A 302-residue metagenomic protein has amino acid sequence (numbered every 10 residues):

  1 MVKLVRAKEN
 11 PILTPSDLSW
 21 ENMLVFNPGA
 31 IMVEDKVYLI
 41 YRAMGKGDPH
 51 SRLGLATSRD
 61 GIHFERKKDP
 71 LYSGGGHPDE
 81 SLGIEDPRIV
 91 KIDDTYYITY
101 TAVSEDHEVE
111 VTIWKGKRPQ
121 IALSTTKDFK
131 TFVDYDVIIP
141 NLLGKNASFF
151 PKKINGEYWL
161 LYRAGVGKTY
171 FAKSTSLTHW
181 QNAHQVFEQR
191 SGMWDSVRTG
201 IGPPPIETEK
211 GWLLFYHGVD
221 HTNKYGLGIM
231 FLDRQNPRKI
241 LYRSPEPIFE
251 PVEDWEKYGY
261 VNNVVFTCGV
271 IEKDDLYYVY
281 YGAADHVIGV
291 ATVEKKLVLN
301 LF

Functional and structural regions predicted by a protein language model:
M1-M23, N27-L82, K91-V197, I206-Y260 (+2 more regions): Beta-rich carbohydrate-recognition and catalytic domains
E85, A147, P203, F266-C268: Structural signature of WD-repeat beta-propeller blades
W255-K257, V265-G269: Short glycine-rich, acidic/polar surface loops and turns
